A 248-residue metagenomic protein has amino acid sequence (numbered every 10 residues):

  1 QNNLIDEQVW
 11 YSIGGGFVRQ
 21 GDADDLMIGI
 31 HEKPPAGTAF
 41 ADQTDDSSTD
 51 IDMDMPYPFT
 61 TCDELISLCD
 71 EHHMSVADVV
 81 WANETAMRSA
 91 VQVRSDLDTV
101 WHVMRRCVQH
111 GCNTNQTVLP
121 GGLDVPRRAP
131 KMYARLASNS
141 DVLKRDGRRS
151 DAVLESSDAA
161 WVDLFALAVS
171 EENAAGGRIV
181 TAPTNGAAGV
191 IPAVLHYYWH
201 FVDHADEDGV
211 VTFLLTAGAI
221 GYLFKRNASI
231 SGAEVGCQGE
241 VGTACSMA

Functional and structural regions predicted by a protein language model:
Q1-R149: C-terminal regulatory domains involved in ligand/effector binding and gene-expression control
E7, E32, E64, E71 (+6 more regions): Glutamate identity and glutamate-enriched acidic tracts
M87-G236: Accessory "access/gating" subregions that flank catalytic or transport cores
S229, E240-M247: Active-site pocket-lining segment
